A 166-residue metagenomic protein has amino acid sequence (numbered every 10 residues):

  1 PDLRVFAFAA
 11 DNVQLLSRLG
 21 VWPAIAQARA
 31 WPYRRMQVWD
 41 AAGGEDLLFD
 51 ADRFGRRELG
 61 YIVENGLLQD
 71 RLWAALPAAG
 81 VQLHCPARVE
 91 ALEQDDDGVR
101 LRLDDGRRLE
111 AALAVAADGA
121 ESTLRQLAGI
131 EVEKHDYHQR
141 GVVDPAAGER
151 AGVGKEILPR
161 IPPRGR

Functional and structural regions predicted by a protein language model:
P1-A7, F54-R57, E131: Short glycine-enriched, charge-decorated loop/helix-capping segments at active-site entrances that position
P1-Y33: Glycine-rich FAD cofactor-binding loop and adjacent beta-loop-alpha segment at the N-terminus of flavoprotein
A9-V13, Q69, Q139, V143: A general structural signal for well-ordered alpha-helical segments in protein cores
A10, D40, A51, A146 (+1 more regions): Pocket-edge structural micro-motifs
L16, A117-R166: Conserved FAD-binding catalytic core of PHBH/FMO-like flavoproteins
P23-A24, L83, V132: Residue-level detector of short coil/turn "hinge" positions at structural boundaries
R29-L127, H135-Q139: Conserved N-terminal helical subregion
